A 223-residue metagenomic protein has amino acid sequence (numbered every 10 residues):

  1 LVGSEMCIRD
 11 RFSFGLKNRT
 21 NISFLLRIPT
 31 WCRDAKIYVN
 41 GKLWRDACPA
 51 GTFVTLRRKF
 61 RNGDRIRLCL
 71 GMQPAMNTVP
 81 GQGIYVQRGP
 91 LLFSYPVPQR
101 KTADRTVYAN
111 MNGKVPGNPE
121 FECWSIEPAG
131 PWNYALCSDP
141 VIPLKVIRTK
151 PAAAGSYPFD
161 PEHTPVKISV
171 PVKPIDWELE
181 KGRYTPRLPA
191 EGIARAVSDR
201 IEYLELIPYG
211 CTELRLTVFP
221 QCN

Functional and structural regions predicted by a protein language model:
L1-I8: Short, small-residue-biased leader/transition segments that mark boundaries at the very start of proteins
S4, S13-G15, P49, R67-N223: C-terminal beta-rich recognition modules with glycine/proline-rich loops and embedded aromatic residues
S13-G15, R27, T55-K59, C69: Generic structural detector for well-ordered beta-strands
N18, R61-N62: Surface-exposed loops/turns
T20-P29: Surface-exposed beta-strand/loop patches in extracellular or lumenal glycoproteins
L26, I37, I66-L68: Hydrophobic, well-ordered secondary-structure elements that form the walls of internal hydrophobic environments
C32-R58, M76-G81: Solvent-exposed beta-strand/loop surfaces of large extracellular or lumenal domains
